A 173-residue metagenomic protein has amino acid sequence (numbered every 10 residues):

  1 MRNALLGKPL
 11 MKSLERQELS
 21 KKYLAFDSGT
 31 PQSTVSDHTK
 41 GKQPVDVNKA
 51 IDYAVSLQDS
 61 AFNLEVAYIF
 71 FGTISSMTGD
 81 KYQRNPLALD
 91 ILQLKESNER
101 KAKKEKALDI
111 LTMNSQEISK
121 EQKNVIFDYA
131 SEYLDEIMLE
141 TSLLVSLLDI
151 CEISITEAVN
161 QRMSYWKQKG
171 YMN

Functional and structural regions predicted by a protein language model:
M1-R16: A short, Lys/Arg-rich alpha-helix, primarily the initiator
L14, A25, A54: The alpha-helix within a helix-turn-helix
S20-D27, V35: Short alpha-helical "recognition helix" segments of helix-turn-helix
K21, Q32, A50: Helix-turn-helix DNA-binding elements, focusing on the entry/boundary residues of the two helices that contact DNA
G29-V45: Recognition helix of helix-turn-helix/homeodomain-like DNA-binding domains that insert into the DNA major groove
N48-L64: DNA major-groove recognition helix of helix-turn-helix/homeodomain DNA-binding modules
F71-M138, S142: Helix-turn-helix/homeodomain-like alpha-helical modules used for DNA recognition and transcription-factor dimerization
